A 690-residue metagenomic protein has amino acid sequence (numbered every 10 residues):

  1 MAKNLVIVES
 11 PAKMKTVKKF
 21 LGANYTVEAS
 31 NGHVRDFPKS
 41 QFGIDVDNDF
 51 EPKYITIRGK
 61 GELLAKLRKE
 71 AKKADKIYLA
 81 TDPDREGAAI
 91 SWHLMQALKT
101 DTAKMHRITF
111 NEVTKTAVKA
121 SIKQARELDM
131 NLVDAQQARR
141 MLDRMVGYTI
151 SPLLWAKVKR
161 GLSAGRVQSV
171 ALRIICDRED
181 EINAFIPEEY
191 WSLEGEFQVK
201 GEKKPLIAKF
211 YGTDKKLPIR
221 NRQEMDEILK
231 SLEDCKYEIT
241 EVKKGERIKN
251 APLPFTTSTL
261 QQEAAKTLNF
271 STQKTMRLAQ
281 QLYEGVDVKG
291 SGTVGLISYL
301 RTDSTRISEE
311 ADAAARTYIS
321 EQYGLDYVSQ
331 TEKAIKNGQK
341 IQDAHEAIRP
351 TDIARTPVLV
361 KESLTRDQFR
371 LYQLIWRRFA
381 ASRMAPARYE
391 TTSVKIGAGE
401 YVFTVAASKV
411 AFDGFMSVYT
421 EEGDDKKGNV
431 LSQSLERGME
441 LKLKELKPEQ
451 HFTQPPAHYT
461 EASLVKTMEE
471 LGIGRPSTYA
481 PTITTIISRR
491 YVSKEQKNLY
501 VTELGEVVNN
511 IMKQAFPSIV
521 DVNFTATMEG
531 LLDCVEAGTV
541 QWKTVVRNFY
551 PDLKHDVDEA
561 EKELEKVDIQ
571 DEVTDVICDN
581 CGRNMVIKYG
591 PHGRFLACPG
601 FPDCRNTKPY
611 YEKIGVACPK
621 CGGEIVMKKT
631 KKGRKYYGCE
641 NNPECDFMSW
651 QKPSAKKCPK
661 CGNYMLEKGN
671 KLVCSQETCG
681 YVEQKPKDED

Functional and structural regions predicted by a protein language model:
M1-R140, T149, G212, K216 (+4 more regions): Intrinsically disordered, low-complexity regulatory segments
A2-L5, T16, A23-Y25, S151 (+4 more regions): Basic, low-complexity terminal or inter-domain segments flanking catalytic cores
T16-F20, K66, A89-A97, A117-S121 (+9 more regions): Alpha-helical scaffold elements adjacent to nucleotide-binding pockets in ATP/GTP-utilizing enzyme cores
D82-P83, K159-S163, K244-L253, E263-S271 (+1 more regions): Conserved short loop/turn motifs at secondary-structure junctions
V113-G195, K244-G245: C-terminal or mid-to-C-terminal helical accessory/interaction module adjacent to the motor/catalytic core
R139-T149, V167, F197-V199, R247-T259 (+5 more regions): Core structural elements
K215-L253, M439: Metal- or metallocofactor-binding catalytic centers and their adjacent structured scaffolds across diverse enzyme
I239-V242, N250-A264, S291-L300, P455-T467: Short acidic, hydrophobic short linear motifs in intrinsically disordered regions
